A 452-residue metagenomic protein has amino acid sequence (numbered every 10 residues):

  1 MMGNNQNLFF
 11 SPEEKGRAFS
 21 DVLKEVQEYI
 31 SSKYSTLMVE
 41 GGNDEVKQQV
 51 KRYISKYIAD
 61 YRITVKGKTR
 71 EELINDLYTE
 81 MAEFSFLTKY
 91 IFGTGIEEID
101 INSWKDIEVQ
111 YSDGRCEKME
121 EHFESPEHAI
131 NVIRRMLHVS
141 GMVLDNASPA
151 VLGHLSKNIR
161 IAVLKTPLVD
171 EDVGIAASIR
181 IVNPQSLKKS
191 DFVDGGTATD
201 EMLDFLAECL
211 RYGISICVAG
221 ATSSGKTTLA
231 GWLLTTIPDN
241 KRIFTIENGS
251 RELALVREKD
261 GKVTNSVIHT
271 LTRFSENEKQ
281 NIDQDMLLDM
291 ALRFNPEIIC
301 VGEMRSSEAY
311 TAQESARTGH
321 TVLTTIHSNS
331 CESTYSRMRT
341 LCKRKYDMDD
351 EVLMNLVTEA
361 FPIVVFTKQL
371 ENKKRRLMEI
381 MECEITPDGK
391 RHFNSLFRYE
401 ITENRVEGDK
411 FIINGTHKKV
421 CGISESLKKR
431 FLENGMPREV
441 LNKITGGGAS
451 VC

Functional and structural regions predicted by a protein language model:
M1-L144: N-terminal accessory targeting/assembly segments
I99, V163, G319, F361: Residue-level signature of catalytic and energy-coupling elements of molecular machines, predominantly ATP/GTP-dependent
D106-Y212: P-loop NTP-binding catalytic core
I214-I216, T228, W232-E359, K368: Switch/coupling sub-region of P-loop NTPases
V218-G220: Hydrophobic anchor at the beta1->P-loop junction of P-loop NTPases
G225: Conserved glycine(s) of the Walker
N355-D388: Phosphate-binding/switch region of NTP-binding enzymes
E379-C452: NTP-binding/hydrolysis catalytic cores, primarily Walker-type P-loop NTPases
